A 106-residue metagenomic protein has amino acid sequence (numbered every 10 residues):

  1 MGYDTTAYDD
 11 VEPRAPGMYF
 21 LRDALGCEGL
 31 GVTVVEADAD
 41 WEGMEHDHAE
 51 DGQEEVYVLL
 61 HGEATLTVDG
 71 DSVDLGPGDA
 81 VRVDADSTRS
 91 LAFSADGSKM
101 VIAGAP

Functional and structural regions predicted by a protein language model:
M1-A39, M44-E45: A short, N-terminal "cap"/entry segment at the start of jelly-roll beta-barrel domains of the cupin/DSBH fold
E28, T67-D71, S94: Short strand-coil-strand connectors
G29-G31, Q53, G97: A structure-centric signal for secondary-structure junctions around beta-strands
V35-A37, A49-L66: Short, conserved beta-strand element in jelly-roll/cupin
V56, E63-T65, S72, T88 (+1 more regions): Structural motif
D69-D86: Short acidic-glycine-tyrosine-enriched beta hairpin
A85-P106: Ligand-binding loop in jelly-roll beta-barrel domains
